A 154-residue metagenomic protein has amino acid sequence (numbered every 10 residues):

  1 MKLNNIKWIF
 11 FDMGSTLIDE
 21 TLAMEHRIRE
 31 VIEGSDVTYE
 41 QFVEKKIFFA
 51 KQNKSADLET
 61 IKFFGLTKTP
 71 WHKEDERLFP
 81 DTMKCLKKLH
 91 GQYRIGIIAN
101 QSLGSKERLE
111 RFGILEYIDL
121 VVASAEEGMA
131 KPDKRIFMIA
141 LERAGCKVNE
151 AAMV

Functional and structural regions predicted by a protein language model:
K2-G91, S102-E107: N-terminal helical cap/lid subdomain that shapes the substrate entry/recognition surface in HAD-like hydrolases
I6, A130-V154: Conserved Lys-Pro-Asp/Glu-containing loop-to-beta segment of HAD-superfamily phosphomonoesterases, centered on
F11-M13, I118, F137: Conserved hydrophobic/aromatic "anchor" residues that stabilize well-ordered secondary structure elements
D12-M13, I98, V154: Short hydrophobic segments within beta-strands
E40, E116-L120, V148-A152: Short acidic capping loops at alpha-helix termini that bridge into adjacent secondary structure
G91-Q92, Y117: Structured helix-beta-strand junction loops
R94-G96: Proline-centered loop/turn at the N-terminus of a beta-strand
L103-E127: Histidine/lysine/aspartate-rich catalytic loop segments that bind and position anionic ligands
